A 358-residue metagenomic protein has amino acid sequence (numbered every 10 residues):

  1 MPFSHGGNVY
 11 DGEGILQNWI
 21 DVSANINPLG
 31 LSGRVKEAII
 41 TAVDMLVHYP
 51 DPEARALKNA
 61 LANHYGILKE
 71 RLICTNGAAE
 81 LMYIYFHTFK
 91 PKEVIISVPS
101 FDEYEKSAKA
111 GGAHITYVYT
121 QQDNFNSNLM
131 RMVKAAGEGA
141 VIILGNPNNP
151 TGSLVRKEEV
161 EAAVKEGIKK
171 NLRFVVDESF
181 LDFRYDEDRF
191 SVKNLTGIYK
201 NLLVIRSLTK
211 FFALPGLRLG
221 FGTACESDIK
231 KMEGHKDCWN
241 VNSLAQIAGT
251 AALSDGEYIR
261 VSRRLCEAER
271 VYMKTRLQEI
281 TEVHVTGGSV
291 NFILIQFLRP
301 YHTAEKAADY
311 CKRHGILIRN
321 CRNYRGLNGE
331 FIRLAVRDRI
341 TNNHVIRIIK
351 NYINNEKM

Functional and structural regions predicted by a protein language model:
M1-H48, E138: N-terminal "arm"/small-domain region of PLP-dependent enzymes with the aminotransferase-like
G30-S32, E53, N201-T286: PLP-dependent aminotransferase class I/II
P50, A62-I84, S97: Short loop-beta-helix segment that forms the pyridoxal 5′-phosphate
T88-K109: Conserved PLP-anchoring active-site segment centered on the Schiff-base-forming lysine
T116, Q122-R184: Active-site phosphate-binding strand-loop segment of PLP-dependent enzymes
E158, R313-H314, R325-M358: PLP-dependent enzyme catalytic core of the Aspartate aminotransferase-like
E267, E282-H314: Conserved PLP-binding catalytic core of the aspartate aminotransferase-like
